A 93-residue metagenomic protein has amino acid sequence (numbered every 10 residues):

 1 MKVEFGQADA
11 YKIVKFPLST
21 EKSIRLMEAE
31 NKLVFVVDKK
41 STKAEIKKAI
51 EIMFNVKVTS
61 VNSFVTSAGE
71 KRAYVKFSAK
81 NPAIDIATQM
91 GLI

Functional and structural regions predicted by a protein language model:
M1-I93: Contiguous, often N-terminal, cationic amphipathic patches that form binding interfaces
